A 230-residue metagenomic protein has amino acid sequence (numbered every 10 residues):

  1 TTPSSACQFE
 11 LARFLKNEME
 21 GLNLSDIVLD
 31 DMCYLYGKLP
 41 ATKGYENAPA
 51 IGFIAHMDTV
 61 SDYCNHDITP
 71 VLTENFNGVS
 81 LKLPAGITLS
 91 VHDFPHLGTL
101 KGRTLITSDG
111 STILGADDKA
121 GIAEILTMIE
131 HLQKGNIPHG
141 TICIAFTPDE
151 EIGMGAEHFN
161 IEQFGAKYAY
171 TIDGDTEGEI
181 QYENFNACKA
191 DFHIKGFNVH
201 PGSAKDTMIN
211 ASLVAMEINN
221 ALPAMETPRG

Functional and structural regions predicted by a protein language model:
T2-A48, G52-I54, D58: A non-catalytic alpha/beta surface segment that caps or lines the substrate-entry region of metallo-dependent hydrolase
S4-A12, D118-G121, M208-A215: Generic structural signal for well-ordered, non-membrane alpha-helical segments in soluble metabolic enzymes
L15, E124-L132, A215-N219: Buried hydrophobic packing segments
M32, H56-D58, T147-E150, D175: An acidic- and aromatic-residue-enriched active-site/binding cleft used to recognize and process polar
Y34, A50-G52, T141, K167-A169 (+1 more regions): Broad gene-expression machinery/nucleic-acid interaction feature
L39, D62-D67, G155-E157: Short, conserved acidic/polar surface loops in the N-terminal third of protein domains
E46-T141, F146: Active-site metal-coordination/substrate-binding segment of hydrolases, especially metallo-dependent peptidases
T88, F94, R103-A116, G135 (+1 more regions): Midchain, well-structured core segments that form catalytic/ion-binding scaffolds
